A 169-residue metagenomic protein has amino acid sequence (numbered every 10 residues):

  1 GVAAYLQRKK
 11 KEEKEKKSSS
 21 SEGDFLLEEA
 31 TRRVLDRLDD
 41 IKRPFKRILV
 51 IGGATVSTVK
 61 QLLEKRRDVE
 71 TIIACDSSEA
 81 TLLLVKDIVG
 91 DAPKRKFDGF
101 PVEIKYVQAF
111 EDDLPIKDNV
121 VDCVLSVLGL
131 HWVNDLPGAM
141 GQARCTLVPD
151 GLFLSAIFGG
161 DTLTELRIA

Functional and structural regions predicted by a protein language model:
G1-K46: Class I SAM-dependent methyltransferase Rossmann-like catalytic core, especially the SAM/SAH-binding loop
D36-C123, P137-G141: Class I SAM-dependent methyltransferase SAM/SAH-binding core
T58, N134, L163: Glycine/Thr-rich phosphate-binding loops of Rossmann-like dinucleotide-binding domains
L128-H131: Short catalytic micro-motifs in class I SAM-dependent methyltransferases
D135-L136, G159: Conserved catalytic-core motifs of eukaryotic protein kinase domains, centered on the activation segment
P137-L152: A short glycine-rich, Lys/Arg-flanked "PGG" loop and its adjoining helix->strand segment in the class I
L152-A169: Conserved class I S-adenosyl-L-methionine
